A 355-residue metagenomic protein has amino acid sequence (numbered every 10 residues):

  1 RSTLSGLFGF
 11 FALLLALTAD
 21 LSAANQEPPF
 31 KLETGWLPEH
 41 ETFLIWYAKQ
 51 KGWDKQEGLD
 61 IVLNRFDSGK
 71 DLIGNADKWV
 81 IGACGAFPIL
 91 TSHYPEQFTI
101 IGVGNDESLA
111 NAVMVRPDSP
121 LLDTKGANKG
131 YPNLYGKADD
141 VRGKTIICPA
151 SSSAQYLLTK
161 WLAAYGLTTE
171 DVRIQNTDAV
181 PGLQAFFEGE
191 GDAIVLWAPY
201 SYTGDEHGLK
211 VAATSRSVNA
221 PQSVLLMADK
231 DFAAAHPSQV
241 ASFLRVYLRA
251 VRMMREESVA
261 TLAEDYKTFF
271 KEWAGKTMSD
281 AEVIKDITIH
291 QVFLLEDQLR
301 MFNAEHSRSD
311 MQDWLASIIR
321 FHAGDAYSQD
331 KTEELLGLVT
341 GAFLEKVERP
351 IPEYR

Functional and structural regions predicted by a protein language model:
R1-L4: N-terminal export leaders
G6-D20: Bacterial N-terminal signal peptides
N25-T169, R173-N176, D192-A198, T214 (+1 more regions): Short, glycine-/small- and polar/acidic-enriched structural segments that line small-molecule recognition paths
E41, Q50, G69, G85-P88 (+10 more regions): Stable alpha-helical elements in mature extracytoplasmic
P181-G275: Pocket-lining segment of extracytoplasmic ligand-binding domains
A235-S328: Secondary-structure end/capping motifs
Q312-R355: Conserved C-terminal helix/tail region of periplasmic/extracytoplasmic solute-binding proteins
